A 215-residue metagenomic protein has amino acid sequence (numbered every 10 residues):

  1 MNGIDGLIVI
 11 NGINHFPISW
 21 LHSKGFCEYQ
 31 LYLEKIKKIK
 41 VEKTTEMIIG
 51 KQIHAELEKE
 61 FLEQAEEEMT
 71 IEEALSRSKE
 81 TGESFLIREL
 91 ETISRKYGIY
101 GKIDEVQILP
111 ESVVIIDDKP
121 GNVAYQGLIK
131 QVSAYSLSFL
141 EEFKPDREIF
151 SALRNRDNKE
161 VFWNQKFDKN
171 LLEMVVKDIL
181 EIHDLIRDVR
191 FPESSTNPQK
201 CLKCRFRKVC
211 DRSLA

Functional and structural regions predicted by a protein language model:
M1-V113, A215: Metal-dependent nuclease catalytic cores that hydrolyze phosphodiester bonds in DNA/RNA, characterized by
N2-G6, N11-G12, E83-G98, V123 (+1 more regions): Metal-dependent nuclease catalytic regions and adjoining charged, substrate-binding loops involved in nucleic-acid end
D104, D117, Q131: Acidic active-site catalytic centers that drive phospho-/nucleotidyl reactions and related ester hydrolyses
V114-D117, F162-W163: Short small-residue beta-strand/loop micro-motif enriched in glycine and branched aliphatics
D118-Y125: Short beta-strand-loop-alpha-helix junction that forms the active-site gateway of nucleic-acid-processing nucleases
L128-E141: Short, charged, amphipathic alpha-helix that recurs within catalytic cores of restriction-modification and other
